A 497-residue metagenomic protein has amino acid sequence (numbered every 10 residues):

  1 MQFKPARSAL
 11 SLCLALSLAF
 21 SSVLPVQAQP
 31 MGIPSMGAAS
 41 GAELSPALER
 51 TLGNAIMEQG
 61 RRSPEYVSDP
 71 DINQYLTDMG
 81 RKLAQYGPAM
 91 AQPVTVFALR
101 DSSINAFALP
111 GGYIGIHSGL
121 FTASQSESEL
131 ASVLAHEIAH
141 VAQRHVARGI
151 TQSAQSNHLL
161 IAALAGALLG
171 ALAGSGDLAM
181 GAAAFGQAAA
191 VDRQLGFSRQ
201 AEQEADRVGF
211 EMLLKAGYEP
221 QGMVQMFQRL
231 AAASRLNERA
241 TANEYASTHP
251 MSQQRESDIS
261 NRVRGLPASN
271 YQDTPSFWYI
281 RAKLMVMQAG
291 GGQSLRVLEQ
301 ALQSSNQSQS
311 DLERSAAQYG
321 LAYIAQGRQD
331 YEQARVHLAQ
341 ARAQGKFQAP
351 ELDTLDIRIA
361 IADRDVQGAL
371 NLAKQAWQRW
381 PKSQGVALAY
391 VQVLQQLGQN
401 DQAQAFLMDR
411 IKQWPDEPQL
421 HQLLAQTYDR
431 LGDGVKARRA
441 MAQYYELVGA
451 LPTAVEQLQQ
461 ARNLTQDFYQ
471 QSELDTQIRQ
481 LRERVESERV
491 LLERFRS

Functional and structural regions predicted by a protein language model:
Q2-F107, R235, R239, E299 (+9 more regions): Hydrophobic or amphipathic, alpha-helical segments that drive membrane association/targeting
A28, M36-E43, N54, Y66 (+7 more regions): Extracytoplasmic and endomembrane cell-envelope/extracellular-matrix remodeling and assembly machinery
S63-N73, Y86-V96, I150-Q152, D177-G181 (+2 more regions): Surface-exposed patches in mature extracellular/periplasmic domains of secreted proteins
G115-S132, L195-Q200: Short pre-active-site segment immediately N-terminal to the catalytic Zn-binding motif
I116, S132-H140, R144-H145, A205: Active-site recognition of the HExxH zinc-binding catalytic motif
S128, I138-Q155: Catalytic Zn2+-binding segment of zinc metalloproteases
H158-A173, G181-R193: Membrane-active amphipathic alpha-helices enriched in small hydrophobic residues
